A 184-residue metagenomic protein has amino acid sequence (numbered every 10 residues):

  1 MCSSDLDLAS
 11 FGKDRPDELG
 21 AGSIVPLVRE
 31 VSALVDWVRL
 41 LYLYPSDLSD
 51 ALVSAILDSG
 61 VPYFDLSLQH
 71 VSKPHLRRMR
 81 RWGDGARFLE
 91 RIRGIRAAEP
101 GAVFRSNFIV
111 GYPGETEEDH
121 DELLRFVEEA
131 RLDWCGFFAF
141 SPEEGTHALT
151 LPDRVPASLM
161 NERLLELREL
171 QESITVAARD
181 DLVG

Functional and structural regions predicted by a protein language model:
M1-E117: Conserved SAM/AdoMet-binding glycine-rich loop
P62, R77-V183: A structural motif corresponding to the C-terminal lobe/cap of the Radical SAM core domain
